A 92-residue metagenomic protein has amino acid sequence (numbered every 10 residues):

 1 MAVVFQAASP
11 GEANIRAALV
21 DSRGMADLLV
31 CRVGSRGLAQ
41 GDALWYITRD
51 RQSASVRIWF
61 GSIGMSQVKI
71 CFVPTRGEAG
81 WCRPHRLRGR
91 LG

Functional and structural regions predicted by a protein language model:
M1-G92: Repetitive, compositionally biased segments used for assembly/scaffolding
